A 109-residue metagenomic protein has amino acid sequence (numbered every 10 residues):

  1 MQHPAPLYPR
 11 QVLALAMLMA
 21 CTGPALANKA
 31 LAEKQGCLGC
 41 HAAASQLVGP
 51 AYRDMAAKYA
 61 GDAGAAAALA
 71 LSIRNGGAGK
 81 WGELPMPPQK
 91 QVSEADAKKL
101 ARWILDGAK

Functional and structural regions predicted by a protein language model:
Q2-L13: Bacterial N-terminal signal peptides that target proteins for export
C21-T22: N-terminal signal peptide c-region/cleavage motif recognized by signal peptidases
L26-A43: Sequence/structural segment immediately N-terminal to covalent heme-attachment motifs in c-type and related
G39, V48-Y59, S72-A101: Axial heme c-ligation environment in periplasmic c-type cytochrome domains
K58-A68: Short microdomains enriched in Cys/His and/or Lys/Arg
A108-K109: Short, solvent-exposed mixed-charge patches
